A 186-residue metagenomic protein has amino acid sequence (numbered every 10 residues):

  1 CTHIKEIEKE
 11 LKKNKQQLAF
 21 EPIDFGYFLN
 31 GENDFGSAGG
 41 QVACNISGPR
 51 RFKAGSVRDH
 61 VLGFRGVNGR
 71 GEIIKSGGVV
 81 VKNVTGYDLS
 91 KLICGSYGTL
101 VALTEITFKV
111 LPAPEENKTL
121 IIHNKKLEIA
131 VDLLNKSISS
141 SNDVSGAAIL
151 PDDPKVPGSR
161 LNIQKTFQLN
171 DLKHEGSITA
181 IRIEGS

Functional and structural regions predicted by a protein language model:
C1-K91: FAD-binding glycine-rich core of flavoenzymes that anchor FAD
L62-S186: C-terminal substrate-binding/cap subdomain adjacent to the FAD-binding core in PCMH-type and related FAD-linked
